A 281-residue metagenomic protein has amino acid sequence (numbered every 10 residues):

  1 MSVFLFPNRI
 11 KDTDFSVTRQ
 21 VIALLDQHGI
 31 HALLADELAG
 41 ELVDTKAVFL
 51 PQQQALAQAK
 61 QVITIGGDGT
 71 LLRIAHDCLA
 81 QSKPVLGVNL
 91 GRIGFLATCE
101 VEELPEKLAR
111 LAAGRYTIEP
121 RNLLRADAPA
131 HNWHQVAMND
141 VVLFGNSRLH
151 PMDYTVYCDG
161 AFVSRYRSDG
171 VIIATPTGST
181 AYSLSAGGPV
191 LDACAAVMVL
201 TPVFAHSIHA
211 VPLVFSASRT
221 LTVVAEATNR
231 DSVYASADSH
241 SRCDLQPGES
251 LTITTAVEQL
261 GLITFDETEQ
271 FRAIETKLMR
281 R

Functional and structural regions predicted by a protein language model:
M1-Q61, I65, R73, E102-T117 (+1 more regions): ATP/NTP phosphate-donor binding region
N8, I63, G67, N89 (+2 more regions): A residue-level signal for conserved active-site and pocket-lining positions in enzyme catalytic cores
I10, D68-T70, I93, T177-S179: Short glycine-rich anion-binding loops that position phosphate/pyrophosphate groups of nucleotides and phosphorylated
D14-F15, G69-I74, T180-S185: Short glycine/serine/threonine-rich phosphate/pyrophosphate-binding segments that cradle anionic phosphate groups
Q81-C99: Short, acidic/small-residue loops that bind anionic groups at enzyme active sites
I93-D169: Catalytic core of DAGKc-family lipid kinases
A130, Q135, L143, R148 (+2 more regions): ATP/nucleoside-binding phosphotransfer catalytic cores, i.e., glycine-rich phosphate-binding loops
P151, A161, R165-H209: Gly/Ser/Thr-rich active-site loops/lids in small-molecule metabolic enzymes that frequently grip phosphoryl groups
